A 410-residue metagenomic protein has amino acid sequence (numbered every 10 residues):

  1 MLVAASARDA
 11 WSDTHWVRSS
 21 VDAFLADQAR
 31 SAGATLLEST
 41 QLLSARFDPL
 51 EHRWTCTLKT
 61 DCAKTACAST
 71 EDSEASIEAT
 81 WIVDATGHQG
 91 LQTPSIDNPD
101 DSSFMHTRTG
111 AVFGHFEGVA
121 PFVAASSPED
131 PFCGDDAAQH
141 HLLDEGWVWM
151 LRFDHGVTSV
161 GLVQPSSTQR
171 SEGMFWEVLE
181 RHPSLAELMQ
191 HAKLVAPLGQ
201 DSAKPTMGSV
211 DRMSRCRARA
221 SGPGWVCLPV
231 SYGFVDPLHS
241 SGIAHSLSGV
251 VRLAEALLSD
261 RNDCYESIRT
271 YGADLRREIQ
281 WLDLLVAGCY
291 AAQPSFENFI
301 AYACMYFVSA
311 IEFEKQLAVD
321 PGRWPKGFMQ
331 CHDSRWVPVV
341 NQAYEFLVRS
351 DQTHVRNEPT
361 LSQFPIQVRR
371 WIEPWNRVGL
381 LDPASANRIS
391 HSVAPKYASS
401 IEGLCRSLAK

Functional and structural regions predicted by a protein language model:
M1-Q41: Conserved N-terminal/central alpha/beta ligand/cofactor-binding core
A10, T14, R18, D101 (+2 more regions): Alpha-helix N-cap/helix-initiation motif
T14, R18, F47, W54 (+9 more regions): Tryptophan-centric aromatic hotspots in well-structured domains and transmembrane helices
S20, F24, A111, H245-R252: Short amphipathic alpha-helical face segments that pack within enzyme cores and frequently flank/anchor catalytic
A23, A85-T86, S231, P237: Generic detector of well-ordered alpha-helical packing
Q28-A192, V250: Predominantly flavin-linked oxidoreductase catalytic cores and closely associated redox partners
V148, T168-V286: FAD/FMN-dependent oxidoreductases across multiple families
E255-K410: C-terminal helical "tail/cap" subdomain of flavin- and related membrane-associated enzymes
